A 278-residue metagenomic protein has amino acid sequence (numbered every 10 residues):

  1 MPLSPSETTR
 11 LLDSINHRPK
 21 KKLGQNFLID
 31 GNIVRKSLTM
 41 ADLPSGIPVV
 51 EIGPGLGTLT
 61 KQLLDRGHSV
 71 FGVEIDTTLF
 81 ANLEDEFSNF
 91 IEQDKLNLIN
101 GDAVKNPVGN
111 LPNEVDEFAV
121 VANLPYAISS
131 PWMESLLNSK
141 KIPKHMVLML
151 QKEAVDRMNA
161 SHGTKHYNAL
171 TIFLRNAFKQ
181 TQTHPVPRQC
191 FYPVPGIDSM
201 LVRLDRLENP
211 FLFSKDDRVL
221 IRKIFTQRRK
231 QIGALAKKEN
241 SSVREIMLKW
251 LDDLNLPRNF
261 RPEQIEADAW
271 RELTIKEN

Functional and structural regions predicted by a protein language model:
M1-K223, Q227, E272-L273: Catalytic cores of RNA-modifying enzymes
E7, R18, L43-P48, T58-L59 (+2 more regions): Peripheral terminal appendages
M133, G233-K237, T274: Short, amphipathic alpha-helical segments that act as regulatory/interfacial helices in nucleotide-processing proteins
M200, L204-R206, L212-K249, L254-D268: An accessory alpha-helical subdomain
